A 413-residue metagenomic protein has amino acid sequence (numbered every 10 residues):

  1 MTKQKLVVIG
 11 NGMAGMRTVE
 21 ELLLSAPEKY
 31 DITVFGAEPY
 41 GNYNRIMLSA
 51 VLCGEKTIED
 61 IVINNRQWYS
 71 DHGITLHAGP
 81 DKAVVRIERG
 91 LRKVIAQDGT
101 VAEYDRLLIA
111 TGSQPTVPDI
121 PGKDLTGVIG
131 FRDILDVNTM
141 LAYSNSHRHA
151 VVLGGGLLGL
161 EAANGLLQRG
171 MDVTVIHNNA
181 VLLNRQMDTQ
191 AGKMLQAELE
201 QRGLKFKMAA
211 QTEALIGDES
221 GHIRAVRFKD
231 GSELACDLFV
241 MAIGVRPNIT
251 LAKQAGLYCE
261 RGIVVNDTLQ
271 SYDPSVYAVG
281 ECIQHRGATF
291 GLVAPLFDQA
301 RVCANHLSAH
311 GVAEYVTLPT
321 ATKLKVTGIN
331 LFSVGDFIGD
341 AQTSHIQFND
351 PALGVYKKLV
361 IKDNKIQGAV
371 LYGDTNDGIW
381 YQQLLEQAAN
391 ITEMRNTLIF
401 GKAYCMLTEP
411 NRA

Functional and structural regions predicted by a protein language model:
T2-A78, G165-Q186: Beta1-alpha1 glycine-rich phosphate/pyrophosphate-binding loop at the start of Rossmann-like nucleotide-binding domains
T2-K5, N11, L24, C282-I379 (+1 more regions): Mid-to-C-terminal Rossmann-like scaffold of FAD/NAD(P)H-dependent oxidoreductases
G10-M13, R132, G154-G156: Glycine-rich Rossmann-fold phosphate-binding loop(s) that bind the pyrophosphate of adenine dinucleotide cofactors
D31, T75-A96, A102, R169-V265: A Rossmann-like FAD-binding core segment of flavoenzymes
D124-S146, G217-R227, S232-N305: FAD-site-proximal beta/loop scaffold in flavoenzymes
T139-M187, A191: Rossmann-like NAD(P)H-binding beta-loop-alpha module
M140, I391-A413: Cysteine/selenocysteine-centered motifs that mediate thiol-based redox chemistry or coordinate metal-sulfur cofactors
T375-M394: A short, polar/charged loop-to-alpha-helix boundary motif
